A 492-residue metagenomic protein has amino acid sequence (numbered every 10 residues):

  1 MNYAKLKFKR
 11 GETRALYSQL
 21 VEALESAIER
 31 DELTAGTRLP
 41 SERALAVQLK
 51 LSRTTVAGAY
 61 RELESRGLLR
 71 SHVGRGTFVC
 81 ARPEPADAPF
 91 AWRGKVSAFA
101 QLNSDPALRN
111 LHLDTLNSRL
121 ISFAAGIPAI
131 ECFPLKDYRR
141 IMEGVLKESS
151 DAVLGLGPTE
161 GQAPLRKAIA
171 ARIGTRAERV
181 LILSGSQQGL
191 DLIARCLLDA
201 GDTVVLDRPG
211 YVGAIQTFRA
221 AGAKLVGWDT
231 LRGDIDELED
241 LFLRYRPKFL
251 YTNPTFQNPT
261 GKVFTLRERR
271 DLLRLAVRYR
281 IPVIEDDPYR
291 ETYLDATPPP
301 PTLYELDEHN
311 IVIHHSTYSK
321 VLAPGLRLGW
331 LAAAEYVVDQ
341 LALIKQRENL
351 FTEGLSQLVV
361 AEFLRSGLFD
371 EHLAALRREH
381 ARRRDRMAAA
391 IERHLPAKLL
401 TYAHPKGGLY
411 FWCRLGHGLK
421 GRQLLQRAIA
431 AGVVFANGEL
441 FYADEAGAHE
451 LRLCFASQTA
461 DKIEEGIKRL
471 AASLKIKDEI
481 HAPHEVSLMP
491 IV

Functional and structural regions predicted by a protein language model:
M1-E143, A342, Q346-E353, A361-L364 (+11 more regions): N-terminal basic, amphipathic alpha-helical segments
V73, T255, D287-Y289, Y318: Short strand-turn motif at the edge of the Rossmann-like AdoMet-binding core
M142-R280, I284, E291-T292, A296-H309 (+2 more regions): Conserved core of the PLP fold type I
E308-R378, V486: Conserved core segment of the aminotransferase class I/II
F441-A446: AMP-binding (ANL) adenylation modules
